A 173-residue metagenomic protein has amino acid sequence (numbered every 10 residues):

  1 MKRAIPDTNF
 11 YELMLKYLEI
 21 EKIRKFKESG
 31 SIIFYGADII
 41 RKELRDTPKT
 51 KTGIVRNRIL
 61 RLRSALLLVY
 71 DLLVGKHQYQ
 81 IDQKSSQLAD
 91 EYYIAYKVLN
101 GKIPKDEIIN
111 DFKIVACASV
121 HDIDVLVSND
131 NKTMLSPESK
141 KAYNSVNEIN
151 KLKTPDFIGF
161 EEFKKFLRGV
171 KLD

Functional and structural regions predicted by a protein language model:
M1, H121-D173: Acidic, PIN/NYN-like endoribonuclease modules and their adjacent C-terminal/linker elements
M1-A65, F166-L172: Short, well-structured N-terminal submotif of metal-dependent ribonuclease cores
K2-R3, K16, I20-R24, D90 (+6 more regions): Alpha-helical context
I5, Y11, I39, L44 (+4 more regions): Generic hydrophobic secondary-structure signal
K25-E28, I59-L62, V69-L72, V146-L152: Short, conserved catalytic or adaptor-binding loops enriched in Gly and charged residues
I33, L67, T154-D156: Conserved beta-strand segments of alpha/beta enzyme cores
D38-L99: PIN-domain endoribonuclease scaffold, especially VapC-family toxins
G75-V125, N129-L135, S139: Active-site neighborhoods of divalent-metal-dependent phosphate/nucleic-acid chemistry enzymes
